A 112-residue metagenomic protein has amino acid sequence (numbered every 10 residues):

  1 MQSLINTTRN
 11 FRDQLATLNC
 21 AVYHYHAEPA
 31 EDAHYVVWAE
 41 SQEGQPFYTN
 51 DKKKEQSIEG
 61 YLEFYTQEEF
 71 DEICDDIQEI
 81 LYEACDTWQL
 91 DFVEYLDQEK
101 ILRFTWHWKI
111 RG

Functional and structural regions predicted by a protein language model:
M1-Y48: Small/polar-rich, solvent-exposed N-terminal microdomains that initiate assembly or binding
Q2, Q67-F70: Short, surface-exposed ligand-recognition loops at beta-strand->loop->(often short) alpha-helix junctions that present
N10-Q14, E72, D76, I80: Long, highly charged amphipathic alpha-helices
P29, K53, D97-E99: Sterically constrained small-residue positions within well-ordered secondary structures of folded domains
T49-E55: Short, flexible, solvent-exposed loop/turn segments with mixed acidic/basic and small polar residues
Q56-E68, L102-R111: Oligomerization/assembly interface segments of phage tail-like spikes and tubes
D75-G112: Acidic-leaning, charged glycine-interspersed low-complexity segments
